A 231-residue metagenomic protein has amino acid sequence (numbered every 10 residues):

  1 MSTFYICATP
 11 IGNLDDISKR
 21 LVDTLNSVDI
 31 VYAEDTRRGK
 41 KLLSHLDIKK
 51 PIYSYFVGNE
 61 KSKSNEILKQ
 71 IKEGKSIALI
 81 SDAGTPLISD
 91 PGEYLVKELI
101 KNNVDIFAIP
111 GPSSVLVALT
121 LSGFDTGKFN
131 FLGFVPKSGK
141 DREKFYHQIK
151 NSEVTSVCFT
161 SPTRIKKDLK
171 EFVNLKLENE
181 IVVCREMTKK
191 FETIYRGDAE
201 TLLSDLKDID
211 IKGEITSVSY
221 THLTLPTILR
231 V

Functional and structural regions predicted by a protein language model:
M1-V57: Glycine-rich, flexible N-terminal cofactor/catalytic loop recognition
I11-G12, D82-P86, P162-R164, M187: Short glycine-rich anion-binding loops that position phosphate/pyrophosphate groups of nucleotides and phosphorylated
L25-V31, V104-I106, V154-S156: Short active-site oxyanion
L68-I106, P110: Glycine/small-residue-rich loop that forms an oxyanion/phosphate-binding "nest" at active or ligand-binding sites
Y94-S152: Class I SAM-dependent methyltransferase SAM-binding "motif I" and its flanking Rossmann-like core
K128, L132-I211: Long, charge-dense, solvent-exposed interaction surfaces that engage phosphate-rich ligands
D210-Y220: C-terminal edge-of-domain segments
T221-T227: Conserved small/polar residues in nucleotide/adenosyl-binding loops
